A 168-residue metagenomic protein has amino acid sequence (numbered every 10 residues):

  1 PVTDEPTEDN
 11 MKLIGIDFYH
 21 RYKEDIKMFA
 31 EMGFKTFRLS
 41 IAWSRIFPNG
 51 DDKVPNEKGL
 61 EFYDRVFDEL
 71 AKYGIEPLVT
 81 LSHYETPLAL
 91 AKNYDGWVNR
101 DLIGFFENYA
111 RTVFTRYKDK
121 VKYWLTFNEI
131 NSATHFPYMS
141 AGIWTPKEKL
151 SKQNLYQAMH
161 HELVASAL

Functional and structural regions predicted by a protein language model:
P1-N56, L60, V66-E69: N-terminal structural segment of carbohydrate-active enzymes
P1-P6, G50-D51, E61-L168: Active-site region of glycoside hydrolase catalytic domains
